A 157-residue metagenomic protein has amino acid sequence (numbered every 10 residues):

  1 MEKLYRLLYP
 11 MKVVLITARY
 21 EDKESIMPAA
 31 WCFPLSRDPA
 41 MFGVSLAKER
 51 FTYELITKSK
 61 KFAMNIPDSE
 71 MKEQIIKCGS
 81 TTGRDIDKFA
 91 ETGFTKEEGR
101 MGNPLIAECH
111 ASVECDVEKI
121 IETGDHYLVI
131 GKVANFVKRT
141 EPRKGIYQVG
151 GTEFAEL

Functional and structural regions predicted by a protein language model:
M1-L157: Basic, polyanion-binding surface patches
